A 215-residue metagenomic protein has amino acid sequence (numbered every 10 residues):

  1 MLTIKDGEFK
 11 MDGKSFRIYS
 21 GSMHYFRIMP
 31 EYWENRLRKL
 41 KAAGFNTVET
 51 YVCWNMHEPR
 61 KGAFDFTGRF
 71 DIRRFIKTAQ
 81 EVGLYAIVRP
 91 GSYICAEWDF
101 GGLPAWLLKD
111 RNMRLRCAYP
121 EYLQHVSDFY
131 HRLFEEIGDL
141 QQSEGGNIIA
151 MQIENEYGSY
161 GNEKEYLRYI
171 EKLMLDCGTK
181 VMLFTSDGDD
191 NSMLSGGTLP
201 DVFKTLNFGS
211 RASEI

Functional and structural regions predicted by a protein language model:
M1-E8: Short acidic, Pro/Gly- and aromatic-enriched capping/linker segments at domain boundaries
G7, M193-I215: Glycoside hydrolase catalytic-domain groove-lining segments
D12, I94-E135: Active-site-adjacent "subsite" loops/lids of carbohydrate-active enzymes
R17-G21, N46-T50, A86-P90, I149-I153 (+2 more regions): Hydrophobic faces of well-ordered beta-strands that scaffold small-molecule active sites in alpha/beta enzyme cores
I18-P30, W54-I72, L108-S127, Q152-E163 (+1 more regions): The substrate-binding groove and active-site-proximal loops of carbohydrate-active enzymes, especially glycoside
R27-A42, E136, R211-I215: Short, acidic/polar
W33-D99, A105-L107, I170-D176, K180-V181 (+1 more regions): Aromatic-lined substrate-binding rim segments of carbohydrate-active enzymes
E121-L199: Active-site neighborhood of glycoside hydrolase catalytic domains
